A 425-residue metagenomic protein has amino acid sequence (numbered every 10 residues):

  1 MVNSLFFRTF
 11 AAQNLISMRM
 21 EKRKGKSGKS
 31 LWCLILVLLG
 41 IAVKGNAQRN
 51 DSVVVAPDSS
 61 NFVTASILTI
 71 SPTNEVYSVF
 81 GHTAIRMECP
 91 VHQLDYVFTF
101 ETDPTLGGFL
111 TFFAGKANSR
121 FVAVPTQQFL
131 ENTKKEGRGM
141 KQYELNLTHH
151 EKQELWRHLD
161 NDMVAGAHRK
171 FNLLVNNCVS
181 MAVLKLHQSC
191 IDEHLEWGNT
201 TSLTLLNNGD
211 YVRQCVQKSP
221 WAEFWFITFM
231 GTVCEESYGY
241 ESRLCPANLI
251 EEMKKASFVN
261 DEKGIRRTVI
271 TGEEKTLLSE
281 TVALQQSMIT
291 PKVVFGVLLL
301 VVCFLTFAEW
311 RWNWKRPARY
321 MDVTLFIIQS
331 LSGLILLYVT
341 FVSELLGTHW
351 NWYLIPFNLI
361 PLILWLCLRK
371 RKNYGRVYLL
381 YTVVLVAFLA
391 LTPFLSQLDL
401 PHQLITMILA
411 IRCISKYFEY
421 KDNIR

Functional and structural regions predicted by a protein language model:
M1-N50, R425: Bacterial Sec-dependent N-terminal signal peptides
L36, A56, T73-V76: Residues embedded in well-ordered secondary-structure elements
N46, L68-T69, M140, G166-A167 (+1 more regions): Residue-level detector of alpha-helix boundaries and kinks
Q48-S59: Cleaved targeting-peptide boundary
N61-G137: Glycine-rich catalytic cores of cysteine/serine-nucleophile enzymes that process amide/ester linkages in cell-envelope
I67, M87, F98, Y143-L147 (+6 more regions): Generic structural hydrophobic/aromatic packing signal, biased to beta-strands
T102-D192: A cross-kingdom signal targeting lumenal/periplasmic-facing segments of multi-pass membrane and secretory-pathway
N161-R425: Activation targets extended, charge/polar-rich intrinsically disordered C-terminal tails
